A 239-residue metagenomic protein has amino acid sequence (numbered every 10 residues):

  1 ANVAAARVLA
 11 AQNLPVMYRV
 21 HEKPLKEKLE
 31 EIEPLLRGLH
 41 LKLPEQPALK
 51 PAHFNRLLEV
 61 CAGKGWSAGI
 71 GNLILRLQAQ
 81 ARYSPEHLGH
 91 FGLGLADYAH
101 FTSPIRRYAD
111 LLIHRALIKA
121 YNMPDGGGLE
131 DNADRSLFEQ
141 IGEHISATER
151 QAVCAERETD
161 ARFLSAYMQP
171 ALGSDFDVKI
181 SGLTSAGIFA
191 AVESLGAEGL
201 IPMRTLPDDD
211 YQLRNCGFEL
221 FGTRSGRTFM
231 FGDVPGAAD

Functional and structural regions predicted by a protein language model:
N2-S194, L200-F221, F229-A237: Append "with occasional cross-activation on large, charged helical scaffolds in nucleic-acid assemblies
